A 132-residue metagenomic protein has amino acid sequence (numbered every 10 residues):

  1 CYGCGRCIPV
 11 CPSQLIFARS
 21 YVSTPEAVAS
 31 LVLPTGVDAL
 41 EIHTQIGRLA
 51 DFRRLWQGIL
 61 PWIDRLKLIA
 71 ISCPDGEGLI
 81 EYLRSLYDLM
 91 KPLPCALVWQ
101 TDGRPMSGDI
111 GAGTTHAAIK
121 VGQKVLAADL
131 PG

Functional and structural regions predicted by a protein language model:
Y2-S23: Iron-sulfur cluster-binding cysteine motifs and their immediate structural context in ferredoxin-like electron-transfer
P9, Y21, P25-G132: Conserved mixed alpha/beta catalytic, RNA-binding, or beta-rich assembly cores of soluble enzyme, regulatory
